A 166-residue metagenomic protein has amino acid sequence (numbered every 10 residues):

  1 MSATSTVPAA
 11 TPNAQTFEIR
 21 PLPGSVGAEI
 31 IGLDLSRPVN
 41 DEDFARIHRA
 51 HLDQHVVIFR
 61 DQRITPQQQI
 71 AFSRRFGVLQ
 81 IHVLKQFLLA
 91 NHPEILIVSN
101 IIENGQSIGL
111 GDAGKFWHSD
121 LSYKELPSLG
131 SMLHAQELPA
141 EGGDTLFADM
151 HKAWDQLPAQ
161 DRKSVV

Functional and structural regions predicted by a protein language model:
S2-V166: Non-heme Fe(II) oxygenase catalytic core, chiefly the N-lobe of the double-stranded beta-helix
